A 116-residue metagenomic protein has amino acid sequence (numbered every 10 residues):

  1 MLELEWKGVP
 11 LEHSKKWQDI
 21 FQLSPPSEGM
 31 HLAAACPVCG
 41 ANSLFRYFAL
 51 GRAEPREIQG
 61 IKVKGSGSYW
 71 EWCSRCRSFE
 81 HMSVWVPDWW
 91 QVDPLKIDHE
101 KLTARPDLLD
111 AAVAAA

Functional and structural regions predicted by a protein language model:
M1-H31, M82-A116: Short, intrinsically disordered terminal segments enriched in charged and Pro/Gly residues
G8, C36-C39, C73-C76: Residue-level signal for the start and early helices of compact helical domains
H13, M30-W70: Short recognition patches in nucleic-acid-associated and regulatory proteins
Q22, R46-A49, E80: Compositionally biased, low-structure terminal segments
P25, G51-R52, C73, S83: Generic alpha-helical secondary structure signal
A53-E57, S68-F79, D107-A115: Short, Lys/Arg-enriched charge-dense amphipathic segments
V63-V92: Short metal-binding segments enriched for Cys and/or His
